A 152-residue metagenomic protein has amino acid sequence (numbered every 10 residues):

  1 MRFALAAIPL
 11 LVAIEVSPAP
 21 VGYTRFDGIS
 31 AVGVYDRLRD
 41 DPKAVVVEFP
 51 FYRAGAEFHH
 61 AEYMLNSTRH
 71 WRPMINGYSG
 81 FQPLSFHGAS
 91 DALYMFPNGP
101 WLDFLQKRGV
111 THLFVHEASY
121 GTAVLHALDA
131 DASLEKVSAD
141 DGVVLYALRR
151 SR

Functional and structural regions predicted by a protein language model:
M1-I8: Membrane-interfacial entry segments at the cytosolic side of transmembrane helices
I8-R152: Extracytoplasmic
